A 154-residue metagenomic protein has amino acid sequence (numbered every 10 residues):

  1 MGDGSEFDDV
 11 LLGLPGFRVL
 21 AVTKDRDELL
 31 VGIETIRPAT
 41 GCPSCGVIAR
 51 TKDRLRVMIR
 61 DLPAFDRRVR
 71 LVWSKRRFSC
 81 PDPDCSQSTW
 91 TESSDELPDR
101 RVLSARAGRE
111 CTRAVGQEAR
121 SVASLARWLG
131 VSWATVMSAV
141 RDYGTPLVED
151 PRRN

Functional and structural regions predicted by a protein language model:
M1-Q87, T91: Short, conserved DNA-binding cores of transcription-related domains
A49, M58-N154: Short, positively charged, Gly/Tyr-enriched micro-motifs that form contact patches at catalytic or ligand/partner
